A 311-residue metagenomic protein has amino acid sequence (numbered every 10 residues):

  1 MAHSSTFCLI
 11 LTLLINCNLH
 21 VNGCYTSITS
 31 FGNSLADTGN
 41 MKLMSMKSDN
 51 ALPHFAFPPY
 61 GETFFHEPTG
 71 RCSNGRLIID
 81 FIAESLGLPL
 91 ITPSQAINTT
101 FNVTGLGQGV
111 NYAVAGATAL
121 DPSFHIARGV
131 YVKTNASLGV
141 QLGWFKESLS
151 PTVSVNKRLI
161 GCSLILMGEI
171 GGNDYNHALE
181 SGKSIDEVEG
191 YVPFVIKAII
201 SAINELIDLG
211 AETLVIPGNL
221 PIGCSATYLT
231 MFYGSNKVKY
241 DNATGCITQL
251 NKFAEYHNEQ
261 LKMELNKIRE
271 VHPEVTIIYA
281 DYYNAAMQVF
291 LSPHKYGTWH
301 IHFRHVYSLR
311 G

Functional and structural regions predicted by a protein language model:
A2-G311: Conserved active-site regions of diverse hydrolases
